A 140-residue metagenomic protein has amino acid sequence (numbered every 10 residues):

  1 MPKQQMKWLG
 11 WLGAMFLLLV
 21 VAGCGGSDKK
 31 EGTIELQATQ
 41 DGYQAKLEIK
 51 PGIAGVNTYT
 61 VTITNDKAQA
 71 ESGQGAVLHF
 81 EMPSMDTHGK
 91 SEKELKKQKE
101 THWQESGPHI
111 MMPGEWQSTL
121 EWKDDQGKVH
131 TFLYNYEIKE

Functional and structural regions predicted by a protein language model:
P2-L12: Bacterial N-terminal signal peptides that target proteins for export
G13-L18: Hydrophobic helical h-region of N-terminal Sec-dependent signal peptides in bacterial secretory/periplasmic proteins
L19-G23: C-terminal motif of bacterial Sec signal peptides marking the signal peptidase cleavage site
G25-Q117, E121-E140: Contiguous segments within soluble domain cores/interaction surfaces
